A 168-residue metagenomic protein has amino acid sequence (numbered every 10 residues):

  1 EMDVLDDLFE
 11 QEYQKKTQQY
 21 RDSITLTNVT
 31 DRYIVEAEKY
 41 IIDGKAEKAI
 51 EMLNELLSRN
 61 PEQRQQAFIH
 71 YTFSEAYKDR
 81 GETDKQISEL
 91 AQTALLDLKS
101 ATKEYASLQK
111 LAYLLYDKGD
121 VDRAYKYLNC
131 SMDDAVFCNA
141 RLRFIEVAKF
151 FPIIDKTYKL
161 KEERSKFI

Functional and structural regions predicted by a protein language model:
E1-E163: A "functional boundary" signal
S165-I168: Selective recognition of signaling/oligomerization transmembrane alpha-helices
